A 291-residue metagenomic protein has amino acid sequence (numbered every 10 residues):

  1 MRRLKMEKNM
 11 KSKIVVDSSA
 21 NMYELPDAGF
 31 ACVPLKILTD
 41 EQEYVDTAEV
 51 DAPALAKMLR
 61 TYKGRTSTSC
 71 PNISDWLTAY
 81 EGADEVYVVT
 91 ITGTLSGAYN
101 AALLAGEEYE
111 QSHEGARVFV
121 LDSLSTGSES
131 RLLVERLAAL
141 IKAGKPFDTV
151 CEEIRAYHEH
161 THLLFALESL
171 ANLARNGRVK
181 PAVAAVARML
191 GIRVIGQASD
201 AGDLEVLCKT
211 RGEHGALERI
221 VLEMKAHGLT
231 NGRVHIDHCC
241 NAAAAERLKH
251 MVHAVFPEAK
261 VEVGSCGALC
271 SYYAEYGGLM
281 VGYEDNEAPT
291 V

Functional and structural regions predicted by a protein language model:
M1-M6: Gram-positive cell-envelope targeting signals
E7-S12, S19-A31, L35-K36, E41-Q42 (+5 more regions): Mixed-charge interfacial surface used for oligomerization/domain docking and macromolecular partner engagement
K11-C70, D75: N-terminal glycine-rich anion-binding loop in soluble enzyme alpha/beta folds
A28, T61-Y62, G82-A83, V89 (+2 more regions): Structured helix-beta-strand junction loops
P71-G106, E110-Q111: Active-site cofactor/cluster-binding pocket
T90, F119-V120: A glycine-rich beta-strand to alpha-helix segment that forms a phosphate/ribose-binding loop at ligand/cofactor sites
E114-A116: A short helix->loop->beta-strand "cap" motif at the edges of active sites that frequently abuts
